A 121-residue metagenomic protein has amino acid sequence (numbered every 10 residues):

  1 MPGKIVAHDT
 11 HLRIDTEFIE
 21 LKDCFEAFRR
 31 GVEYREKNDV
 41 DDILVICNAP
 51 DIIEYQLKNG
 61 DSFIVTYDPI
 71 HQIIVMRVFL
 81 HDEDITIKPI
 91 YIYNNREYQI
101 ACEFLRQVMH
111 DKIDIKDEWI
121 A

Functional and structural regions predicted by a protein language model:
P2-R13, Q72-D82: Short aromatic-glycine-(Arg/Gly/Cys) micro-motifs in beta-strand/loop hairpins
G3-V6, E36, I53-Q56, S62-I64 (+1 more regions): Intrinsically disordered, low-complexity Ser/Thr/Pro-rich tracts
A7, I14-D15, K22-I43, E83-A121: Mixed-charge, Lys/Arg-enriched low-complexity segments
E20, D68-I70, F79-L80, L105: Surface-exposed beta-strand edges and their flanking turn/coil or helix-capping segments
D42-V78: Amphipathic, interaction-prone secondary-structure segments
